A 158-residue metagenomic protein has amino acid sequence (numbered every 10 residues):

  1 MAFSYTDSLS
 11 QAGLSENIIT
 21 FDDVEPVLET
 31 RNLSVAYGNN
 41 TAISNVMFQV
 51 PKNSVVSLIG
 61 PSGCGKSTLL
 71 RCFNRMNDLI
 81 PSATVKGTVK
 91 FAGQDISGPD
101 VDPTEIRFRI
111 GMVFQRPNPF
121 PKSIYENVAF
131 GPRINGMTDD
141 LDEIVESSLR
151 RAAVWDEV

Functional and structural regions predicted by a protein language model:
M1-S34: ABC-family P-loop ATPase nucleotide-binding domain
V27, N40-T41, T104: Short coil-to-beta microelement around the adenine-binding A-loop and adjacent beta1/P-loop entry of ABC ATPase
T30-L33, T41-S54, G87-V89: Conserved beta-strand
I59-P61: The feature captures the beta-strand-to-loop junction immediately N-terminal to the Walker
N74, Y125-I134, D142, E146: Short helical segment in ABC ATPase nucleotide-binding domains corresponding to the A-loop/adjacent helical element
D78-P81, M112, P117-E126: Conserved catalytic motifs of ABC-family nucleotide-binding domains
S82-T84, D95-G111, I134: ABC ATPase NBD coupling module
T88-D95, G136, D140-V158: Conserved ABC ATPase "signature" region
